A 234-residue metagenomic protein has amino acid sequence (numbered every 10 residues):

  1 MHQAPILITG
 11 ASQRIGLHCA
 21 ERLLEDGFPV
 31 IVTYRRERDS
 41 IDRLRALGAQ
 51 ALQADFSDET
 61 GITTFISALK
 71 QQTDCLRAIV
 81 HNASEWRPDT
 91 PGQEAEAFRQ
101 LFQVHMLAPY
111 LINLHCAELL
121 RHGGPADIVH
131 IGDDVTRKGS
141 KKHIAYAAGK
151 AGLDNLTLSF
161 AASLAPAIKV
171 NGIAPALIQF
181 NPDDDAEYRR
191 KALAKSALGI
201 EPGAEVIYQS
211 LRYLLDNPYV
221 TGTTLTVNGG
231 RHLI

Functional and structural regions predicted by a protein language model:
S12-Q13: Conserved glycine-rich cofactor-binding loop
A46-T60: Rossmann-fold cofactor-recognition segment
V80-P88, G230: Conserved NAD(P)H cofactor-binding loop of Rossmann-fold oxidoreductase domains
D89, R121, P125-G152, T157-A165 (+1 more regions): Catalytic loop of short-chain dehydrogenase/reductase
D89-F102, A192: Substrate-binding pocket helix/loop in short-chain dehydrogenase/reductase
A167-K169, T221-G222: Short, small/polar-rich loop/turn modules that mediate ligand/substrate recognition or access, typified
A204-V227, H232: C-terminal substrate-recognition "lid" of short-chain dehydrogenase/reductases
